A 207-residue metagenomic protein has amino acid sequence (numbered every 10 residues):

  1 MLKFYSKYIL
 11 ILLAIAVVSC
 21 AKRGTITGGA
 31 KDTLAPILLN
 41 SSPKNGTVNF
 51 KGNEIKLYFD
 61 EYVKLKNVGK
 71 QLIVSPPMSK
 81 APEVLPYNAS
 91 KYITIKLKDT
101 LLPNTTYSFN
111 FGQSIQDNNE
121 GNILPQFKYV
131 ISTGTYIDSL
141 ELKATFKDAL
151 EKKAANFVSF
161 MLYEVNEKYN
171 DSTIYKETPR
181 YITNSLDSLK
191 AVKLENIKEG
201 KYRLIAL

Functional and structural regions predicted by a protein language model:
M1-C20: Sec-dependent bacterial lipoprotein signal peptides
C20-I205: Acidic, low-complexity Ser/Thr/Gly/Pro-rich repeat segments typical of extracellular/periplasmic and surface-exposed
